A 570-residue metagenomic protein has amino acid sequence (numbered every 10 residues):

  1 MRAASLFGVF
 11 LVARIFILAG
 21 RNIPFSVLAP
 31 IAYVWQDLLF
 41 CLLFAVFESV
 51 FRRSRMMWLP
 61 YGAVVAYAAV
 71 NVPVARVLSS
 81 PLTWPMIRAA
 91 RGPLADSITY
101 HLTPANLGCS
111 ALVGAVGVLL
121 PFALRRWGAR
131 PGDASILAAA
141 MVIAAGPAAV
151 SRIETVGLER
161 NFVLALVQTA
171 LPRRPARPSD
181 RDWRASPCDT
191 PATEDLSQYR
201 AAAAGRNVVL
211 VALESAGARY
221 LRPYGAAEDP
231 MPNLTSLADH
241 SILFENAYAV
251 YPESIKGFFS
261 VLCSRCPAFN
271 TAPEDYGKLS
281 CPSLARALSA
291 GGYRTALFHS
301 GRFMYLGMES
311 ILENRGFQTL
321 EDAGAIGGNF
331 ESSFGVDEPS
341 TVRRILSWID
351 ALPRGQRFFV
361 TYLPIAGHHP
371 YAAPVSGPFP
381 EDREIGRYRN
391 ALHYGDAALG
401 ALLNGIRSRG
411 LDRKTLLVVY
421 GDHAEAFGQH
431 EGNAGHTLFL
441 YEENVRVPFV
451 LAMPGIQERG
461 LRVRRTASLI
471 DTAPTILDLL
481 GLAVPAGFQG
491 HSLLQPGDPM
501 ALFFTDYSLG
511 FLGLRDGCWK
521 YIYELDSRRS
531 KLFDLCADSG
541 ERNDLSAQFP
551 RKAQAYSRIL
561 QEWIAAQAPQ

Functional and structural regions predicted by a protein language model:
M1-T169: Transmembrane and membrane-interface helices of multi-pass, inner-membrane envelope-modifying transferases
F25-A32, A272-D275, S332-S333, R389 (+4 more regions): Active-site rim elements
P93-S97, A148-R173, R515-Q570: C-terminal accessory region downstream of the catalytic core in glycan-modifying enzymes
A139-L210, S215-D382, N390, G405: Active-site-proximal alpha/beta segments of enzymes that process anionic O-linked groups
P232, P282, P339, R343 (+3 more regions): A structural signal for well-ordered alpha-helical segments within the folded catalytic domains of diverse enzymes
R286-R294, M453-Q495, A537: Non-catalytic, well-ordered alpha-helical segments in soluble enzyme domains
L411-Q457: Histidine-centered active-site microenvironments of extracellular/periplasmic hydrolases and transferases
L477-L535: C-terminal cap/loop subdomain of S1 sulfatases and analogous C-terminal strand-loop tails that border
